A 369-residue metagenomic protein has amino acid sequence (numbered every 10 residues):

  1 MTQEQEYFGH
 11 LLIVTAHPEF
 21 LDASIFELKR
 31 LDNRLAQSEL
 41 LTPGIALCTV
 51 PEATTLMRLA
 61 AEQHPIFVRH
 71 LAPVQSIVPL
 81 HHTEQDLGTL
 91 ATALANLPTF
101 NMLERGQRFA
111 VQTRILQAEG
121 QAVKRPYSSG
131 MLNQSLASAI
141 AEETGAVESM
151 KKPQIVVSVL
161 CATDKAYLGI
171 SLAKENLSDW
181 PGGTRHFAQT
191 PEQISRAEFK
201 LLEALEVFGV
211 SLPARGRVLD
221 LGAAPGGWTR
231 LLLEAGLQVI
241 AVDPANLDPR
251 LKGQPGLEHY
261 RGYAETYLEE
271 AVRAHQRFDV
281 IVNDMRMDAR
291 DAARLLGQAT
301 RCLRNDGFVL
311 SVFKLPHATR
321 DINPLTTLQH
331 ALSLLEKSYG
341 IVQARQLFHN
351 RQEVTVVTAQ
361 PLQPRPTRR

Functional and structural regions predicted by a protein language model:
M1-R369: SAM-dependent transferase fold signal centered on methyltransferase-like domains, encompassing both Class I
